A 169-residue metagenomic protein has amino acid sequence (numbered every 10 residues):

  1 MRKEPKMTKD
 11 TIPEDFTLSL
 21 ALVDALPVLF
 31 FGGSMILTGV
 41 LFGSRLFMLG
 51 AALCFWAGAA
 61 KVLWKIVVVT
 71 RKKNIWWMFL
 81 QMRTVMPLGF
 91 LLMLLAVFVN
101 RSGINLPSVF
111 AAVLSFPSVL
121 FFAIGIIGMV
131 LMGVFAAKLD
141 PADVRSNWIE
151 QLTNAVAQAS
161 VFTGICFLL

Functional and structural regions predicted by a protein language model:
R2-F55, V62-L169: Polytopic alpha-helical membrane-helix bundles and their juxtamembrane interface segments in multi-pass membrane
